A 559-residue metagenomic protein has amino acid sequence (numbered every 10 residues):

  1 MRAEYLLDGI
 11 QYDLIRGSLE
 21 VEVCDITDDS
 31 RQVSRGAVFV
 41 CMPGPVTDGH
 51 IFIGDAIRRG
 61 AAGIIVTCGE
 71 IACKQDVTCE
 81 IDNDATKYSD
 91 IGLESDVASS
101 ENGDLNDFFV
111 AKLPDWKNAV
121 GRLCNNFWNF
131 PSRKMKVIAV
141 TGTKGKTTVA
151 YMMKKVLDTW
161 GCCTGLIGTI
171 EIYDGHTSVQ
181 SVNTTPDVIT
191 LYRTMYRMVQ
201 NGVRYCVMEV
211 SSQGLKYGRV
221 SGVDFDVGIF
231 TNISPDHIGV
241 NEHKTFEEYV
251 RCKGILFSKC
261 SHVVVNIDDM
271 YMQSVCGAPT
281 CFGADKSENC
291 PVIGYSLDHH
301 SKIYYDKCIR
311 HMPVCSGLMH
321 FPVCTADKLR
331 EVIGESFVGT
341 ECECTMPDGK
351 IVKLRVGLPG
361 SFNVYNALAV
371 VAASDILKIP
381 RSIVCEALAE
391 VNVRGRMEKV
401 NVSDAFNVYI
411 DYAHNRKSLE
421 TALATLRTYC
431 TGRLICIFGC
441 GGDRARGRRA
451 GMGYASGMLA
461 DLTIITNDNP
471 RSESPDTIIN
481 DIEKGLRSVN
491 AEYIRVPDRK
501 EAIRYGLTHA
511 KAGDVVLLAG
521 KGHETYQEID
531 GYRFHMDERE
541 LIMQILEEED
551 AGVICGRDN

Functional and structural regions predicted by a protein language model:
M1-L14, Q32-V38, G44, D48-G54 (+8 more regions): ATP-dependent carboxylate-amine ligase
R2-T141, T148-W160, S336, K353 (+1 more regions): Short, basic phosphate-binding NTP loop
G9, C73-K74, K87-L93, S99-D107 (+4 more regions): Acidic, Mg2+-coordinating active-site environments of NTP-dependent enzymes
G17-I26, V120-L123, P186-I189, M208-L215 (+5 more regions): Short gly/ser/thr-rich secondary-structure transition/capping motifs
H50-F52, I57, K74-D76, R122 (+10 more regions): Short glycine-/acidic-enriched loop or helix-start segments at secondary-structure transitions that form or flank
V66, P114, G168, V210 (+4 more regions): Short loop/edge segments at beta-strand edges and connector loops that shape dinucleotide/nucleotide cofactor-binding
C68-E70, T169-I170, I233, L297 (+3 more regions): Short, ordered loop/turn segments at secondary-structure junctions
D104-L105, N118-I267, Y271-N289, L368 (+2 more regions): Phosphate-binding loop of NTP-binding sites
